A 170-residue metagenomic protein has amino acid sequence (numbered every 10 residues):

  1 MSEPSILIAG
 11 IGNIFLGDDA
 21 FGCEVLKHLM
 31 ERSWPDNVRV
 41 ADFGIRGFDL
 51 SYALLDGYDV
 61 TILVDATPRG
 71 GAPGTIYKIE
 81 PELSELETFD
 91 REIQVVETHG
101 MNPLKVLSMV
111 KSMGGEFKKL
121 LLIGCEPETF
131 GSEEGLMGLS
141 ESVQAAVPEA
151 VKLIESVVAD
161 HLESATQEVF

Functional and structural regions predicted by a protein language model:
M1-S2, F170: Non-catalytic beta/alpha edge segments that cap or flank active sites
E3-A9, I14-E85: Nucleotide and nucleotide-moiety/phosphate-recognizing core
E3-L7, L54, S84, T88 (+4 more regions): A generic structural signal for ordered alpha-helices
I11-F15, R91-V95, M137: A short glycine/serine-rich beta->alpha loop
A20, E24, I45, G71 (+3 more regions): Conserved active-site and cofactor/substrate-binding residues in soluble primary-metabolism enzymes
T67-K119: Helix-loop-strand module that forms the ligand-binding subsite of alpha/beta enzymes
I93, P103-F170: Phosphate-binding/catalytic loops
